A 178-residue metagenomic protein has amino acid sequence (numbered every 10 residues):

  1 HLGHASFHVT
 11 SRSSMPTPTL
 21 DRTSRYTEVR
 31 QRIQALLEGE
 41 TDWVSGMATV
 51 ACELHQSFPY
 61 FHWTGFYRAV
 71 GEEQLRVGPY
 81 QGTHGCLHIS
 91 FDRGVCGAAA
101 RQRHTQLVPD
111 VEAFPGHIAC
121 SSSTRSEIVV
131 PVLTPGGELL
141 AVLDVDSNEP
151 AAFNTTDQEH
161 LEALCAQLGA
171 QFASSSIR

Functional and structural regions predicted by a protein language model:
F7-H84, A163, Q167-R178: Intrinsically disordered, low-complexity terminal regulatory regions
W63, V129, V142: Short hydrophobic/aromatic beta-strand element in the GNAT-like acyltransferase core that lines or flanks the acyl-donor
A69-S122: Regulatory sensory and allosteric helical modules in signal-transduction proteins and certain transcription factors
S126-T134: A short, aliphatic-rich beta-strand micro-motif
L139: Glycine-rich acetyl-CoA-binding "A-motif" of GNAT/NAT acetyltransferases
L143-A151: Short beta-strand-to-loop transition segments that serve as allosteric relay/switch motifs in sensory/regulatory domains
